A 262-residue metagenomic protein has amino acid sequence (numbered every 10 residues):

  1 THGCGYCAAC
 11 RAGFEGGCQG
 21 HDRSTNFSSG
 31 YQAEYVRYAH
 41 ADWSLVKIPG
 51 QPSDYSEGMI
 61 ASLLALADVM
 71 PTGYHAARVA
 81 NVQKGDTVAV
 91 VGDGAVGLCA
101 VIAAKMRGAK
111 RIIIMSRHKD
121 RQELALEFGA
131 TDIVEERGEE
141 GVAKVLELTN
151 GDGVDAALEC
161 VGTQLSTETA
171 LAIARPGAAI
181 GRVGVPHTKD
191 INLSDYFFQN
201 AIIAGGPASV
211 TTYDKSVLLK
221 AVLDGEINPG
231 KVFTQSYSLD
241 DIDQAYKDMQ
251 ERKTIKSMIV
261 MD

Functional and structural regions predicted by a protein language model:
C4-V91: NAD(P)H dinucleotide-binding glycine-rich loop of Rossmann-like/cofactor-binding domains, especially the beta1-alpha1
A80-V82, T149, V161, I173-R175: A generic alpha-to-beta junction signature in SAM-dependent methyltransferases
V90-D93, K105-T169: Adenosine-nucleotide cofactor-binding segment
G97-L98: N-terminal Rossmann-fold NAD(P) dinucleotide-binding loop
R117-H118, P186, S209: Residues in the short beta-alpha loop(s) of Rossmann-like NAD(P)-binding domains
E168-A172, T212-D262: C-terminal hydrophobic helical "lid"/dimerization subdomain of Rossmann-like NAD(P)H-dependent oxidoreductases
A172-K189, I203-A204: ADP-ribose/adenylate-binding Rossmann-like module
G184-Q199, K215-L219: Rossmann-fold NAD(P)-binding glycine/threonine-rich loop
